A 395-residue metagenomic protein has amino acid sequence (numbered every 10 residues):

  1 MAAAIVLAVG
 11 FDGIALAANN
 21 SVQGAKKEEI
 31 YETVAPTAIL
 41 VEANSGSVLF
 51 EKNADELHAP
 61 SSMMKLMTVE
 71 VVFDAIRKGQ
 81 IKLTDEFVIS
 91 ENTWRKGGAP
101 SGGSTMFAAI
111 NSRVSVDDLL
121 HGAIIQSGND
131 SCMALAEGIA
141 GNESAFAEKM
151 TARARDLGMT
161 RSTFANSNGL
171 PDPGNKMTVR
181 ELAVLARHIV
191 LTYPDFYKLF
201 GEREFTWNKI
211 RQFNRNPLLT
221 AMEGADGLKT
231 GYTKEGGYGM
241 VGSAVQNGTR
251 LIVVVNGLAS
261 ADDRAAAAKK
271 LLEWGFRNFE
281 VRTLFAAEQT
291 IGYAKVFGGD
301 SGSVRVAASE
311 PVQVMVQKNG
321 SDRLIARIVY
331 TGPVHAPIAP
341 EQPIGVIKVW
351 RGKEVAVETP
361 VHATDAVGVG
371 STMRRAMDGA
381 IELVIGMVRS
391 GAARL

Functional and structural regions predicted by a protein language model:
M1-I5: Sec-dependent N-terminal signal peptides
L7-L16: C-terminal segment of classical bacterial N-terminal signal peptides
A15-Y193, F205-N208: Active-site-adjacent loops and short helices of periplasmic peptidoglycan-processing enzymes
M159-T163, P171-L395: Domain-terminus/edge residues, biased toward the C-terminal soluble/receptor-binding domains of extracytoplasmic
